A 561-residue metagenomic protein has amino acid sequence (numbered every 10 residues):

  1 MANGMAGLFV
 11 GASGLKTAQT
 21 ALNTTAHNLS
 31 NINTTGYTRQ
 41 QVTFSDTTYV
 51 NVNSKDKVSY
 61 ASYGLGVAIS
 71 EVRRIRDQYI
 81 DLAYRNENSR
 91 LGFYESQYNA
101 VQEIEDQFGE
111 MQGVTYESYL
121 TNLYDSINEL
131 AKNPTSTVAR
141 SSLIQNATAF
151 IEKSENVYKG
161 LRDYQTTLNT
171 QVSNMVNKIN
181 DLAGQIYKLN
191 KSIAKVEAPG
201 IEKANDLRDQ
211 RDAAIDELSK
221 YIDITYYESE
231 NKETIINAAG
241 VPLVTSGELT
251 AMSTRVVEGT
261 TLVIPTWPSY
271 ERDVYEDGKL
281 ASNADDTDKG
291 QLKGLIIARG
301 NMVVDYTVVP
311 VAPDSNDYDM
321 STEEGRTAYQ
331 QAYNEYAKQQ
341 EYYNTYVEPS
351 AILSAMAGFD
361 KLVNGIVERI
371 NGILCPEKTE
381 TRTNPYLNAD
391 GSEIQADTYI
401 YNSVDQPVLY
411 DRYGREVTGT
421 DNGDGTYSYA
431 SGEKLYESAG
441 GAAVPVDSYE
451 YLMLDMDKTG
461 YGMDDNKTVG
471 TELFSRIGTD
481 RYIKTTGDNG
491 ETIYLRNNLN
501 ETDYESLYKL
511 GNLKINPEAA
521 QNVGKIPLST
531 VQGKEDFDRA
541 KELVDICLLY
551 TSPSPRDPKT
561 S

Functional and structural regions predicted by a protein language model:
M1-S552, R556, S561: Structural signature of extracellular appendage/secretion-system components
